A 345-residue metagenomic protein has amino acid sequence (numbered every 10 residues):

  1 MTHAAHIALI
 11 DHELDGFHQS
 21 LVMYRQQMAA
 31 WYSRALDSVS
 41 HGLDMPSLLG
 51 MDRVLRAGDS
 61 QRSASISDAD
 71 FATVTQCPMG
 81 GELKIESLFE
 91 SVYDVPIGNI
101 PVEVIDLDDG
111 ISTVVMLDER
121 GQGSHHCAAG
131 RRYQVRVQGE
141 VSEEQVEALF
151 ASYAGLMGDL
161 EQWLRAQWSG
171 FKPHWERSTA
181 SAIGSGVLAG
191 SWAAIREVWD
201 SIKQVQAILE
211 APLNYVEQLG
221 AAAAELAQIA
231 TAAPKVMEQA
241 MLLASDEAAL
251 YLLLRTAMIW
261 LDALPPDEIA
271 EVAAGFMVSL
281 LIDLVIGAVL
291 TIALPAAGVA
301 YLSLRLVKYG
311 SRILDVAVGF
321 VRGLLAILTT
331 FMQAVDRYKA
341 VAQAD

Functional and structural regions predicted by a protein language model:
M1-D262, G298-Y309: Cationic, glycine-rich low-complexity segments
E268-G298: Short, glycine/alanine-rich hydrophobic alpha-helices that insert into or span membranes
L302-D345: Membrane-insertive, amphipathic helical modules of secreted toxins and fusogens
